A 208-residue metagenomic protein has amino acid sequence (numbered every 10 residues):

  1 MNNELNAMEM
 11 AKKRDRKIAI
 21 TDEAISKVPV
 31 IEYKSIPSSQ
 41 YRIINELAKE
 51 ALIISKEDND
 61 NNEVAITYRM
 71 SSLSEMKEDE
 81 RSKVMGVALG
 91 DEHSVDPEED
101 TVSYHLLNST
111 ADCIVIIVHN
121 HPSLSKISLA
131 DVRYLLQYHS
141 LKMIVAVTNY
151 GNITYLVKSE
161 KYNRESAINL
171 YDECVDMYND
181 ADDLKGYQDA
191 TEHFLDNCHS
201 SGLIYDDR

Functional and structural regions predicted by a protein language model:
N2-C113, S125-R208: Conserved beta-strand-loop surface patch within small alpha/beta domains used for substrate/adaptor or ligand engagement
I114-H121: Acidic beta-strand-to-loop metal/phosphate-binding motif
